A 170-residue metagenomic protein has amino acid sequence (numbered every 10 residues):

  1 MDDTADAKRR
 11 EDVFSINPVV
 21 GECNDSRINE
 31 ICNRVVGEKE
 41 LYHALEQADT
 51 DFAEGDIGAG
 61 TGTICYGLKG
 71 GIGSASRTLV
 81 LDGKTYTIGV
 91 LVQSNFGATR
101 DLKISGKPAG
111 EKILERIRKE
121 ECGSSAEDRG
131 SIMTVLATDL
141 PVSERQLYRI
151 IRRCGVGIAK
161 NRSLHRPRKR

Functional and structural regions predicted by a protein language model:
M1-R170: Alpha/propeptide regions of enzymes that mature by internal proteolysis
